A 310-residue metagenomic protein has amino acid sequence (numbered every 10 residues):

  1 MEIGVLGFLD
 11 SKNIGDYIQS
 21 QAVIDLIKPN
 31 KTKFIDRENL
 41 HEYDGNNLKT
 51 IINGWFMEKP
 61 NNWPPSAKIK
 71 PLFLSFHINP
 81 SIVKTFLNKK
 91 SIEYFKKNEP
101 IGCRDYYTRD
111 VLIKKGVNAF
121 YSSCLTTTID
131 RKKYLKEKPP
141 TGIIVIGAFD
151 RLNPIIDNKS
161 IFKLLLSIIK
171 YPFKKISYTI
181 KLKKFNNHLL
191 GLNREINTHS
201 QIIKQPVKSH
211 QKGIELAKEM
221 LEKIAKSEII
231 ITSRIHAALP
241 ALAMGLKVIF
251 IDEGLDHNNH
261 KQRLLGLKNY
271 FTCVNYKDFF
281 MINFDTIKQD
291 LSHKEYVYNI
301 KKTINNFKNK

Functional and structural regions predicted by a protein language model:
M1-K310: Active-site anion-handling motifs in enzyme catalytic cores
